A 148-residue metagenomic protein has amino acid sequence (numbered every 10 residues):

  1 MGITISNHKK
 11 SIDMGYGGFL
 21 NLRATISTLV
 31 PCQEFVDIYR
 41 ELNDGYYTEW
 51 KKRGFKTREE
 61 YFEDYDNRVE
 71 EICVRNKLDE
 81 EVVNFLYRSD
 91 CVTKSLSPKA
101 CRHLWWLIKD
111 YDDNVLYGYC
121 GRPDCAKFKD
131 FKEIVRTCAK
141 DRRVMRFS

Functional and structural regions predicted by a protein language model:
M1-S148: Acidic (Asp/Glu-rich) sequence patches and key acidic residues that form negatively charged surfaces used
